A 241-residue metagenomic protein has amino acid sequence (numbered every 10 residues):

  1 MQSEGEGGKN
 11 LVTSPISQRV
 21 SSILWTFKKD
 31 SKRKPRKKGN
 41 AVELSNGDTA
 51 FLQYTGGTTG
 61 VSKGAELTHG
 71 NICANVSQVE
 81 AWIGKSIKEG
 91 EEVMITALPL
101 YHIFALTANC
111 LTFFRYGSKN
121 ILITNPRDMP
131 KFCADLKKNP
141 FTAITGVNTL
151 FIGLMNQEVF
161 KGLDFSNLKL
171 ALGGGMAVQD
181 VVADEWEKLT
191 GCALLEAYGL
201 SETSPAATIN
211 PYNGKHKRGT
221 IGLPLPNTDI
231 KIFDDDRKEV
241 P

Functional and structural regions predicted by a protein language model:
M1-N46: ANL superfamily adenylate-forming
R19, T26, S31, A177 (+1 more regions): Adenylate-forming AMP-binding core of the ANL superfamily, especially NRPS adenylation
P35-G47, L52-T96, S118: Conserved adenylate-forming
K38-A41, G214-T220: Short, P/G- and charge-enriched loop/turn segments at secondary-structure junctions
A41, M129-C133, I152, F160: Short hydrophobic/charged patches on amphipathic alpha-helices used for structural packing and interfaces
G47, H69-G70, L98, N139 (+2 more regions): Structural detector for helix-capping/boundary residues
C73-V93, I103-T142, Q157: Conserved AMP-binding/adenylation subdomain of ANL enzymes
S118, K138-G146, M155-H216, D229 (+1 more regions): Gly/Ser/Thr-rich phosphate-binding loop
